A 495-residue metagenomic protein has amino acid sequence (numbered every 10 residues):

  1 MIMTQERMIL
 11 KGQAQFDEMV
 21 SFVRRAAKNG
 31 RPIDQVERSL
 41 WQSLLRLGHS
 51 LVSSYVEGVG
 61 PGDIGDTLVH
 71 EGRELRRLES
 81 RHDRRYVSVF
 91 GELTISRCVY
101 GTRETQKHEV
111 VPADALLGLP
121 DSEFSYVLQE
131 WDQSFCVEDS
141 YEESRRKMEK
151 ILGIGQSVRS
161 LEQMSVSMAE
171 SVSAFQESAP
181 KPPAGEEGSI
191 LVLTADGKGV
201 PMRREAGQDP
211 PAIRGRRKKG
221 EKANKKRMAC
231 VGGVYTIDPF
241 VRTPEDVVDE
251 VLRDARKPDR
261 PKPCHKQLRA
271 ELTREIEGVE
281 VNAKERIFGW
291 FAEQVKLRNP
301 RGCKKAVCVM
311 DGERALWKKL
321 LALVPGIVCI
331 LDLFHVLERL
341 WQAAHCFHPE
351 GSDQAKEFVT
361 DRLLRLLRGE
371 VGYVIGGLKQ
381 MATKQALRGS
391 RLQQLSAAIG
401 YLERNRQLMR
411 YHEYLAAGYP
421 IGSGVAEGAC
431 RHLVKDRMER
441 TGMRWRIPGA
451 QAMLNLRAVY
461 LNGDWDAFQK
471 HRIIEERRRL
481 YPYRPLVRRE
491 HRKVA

Functional and structural regions predicted by a protein language model:
M1-E57, V99-A495: Catalytic center-proximal scaffold of phosphoryl-transfer enzymes
G58-D121: An N-terminal low-complexity regulatory-tail signal and nearby short nucleic-acid-interaction modules
